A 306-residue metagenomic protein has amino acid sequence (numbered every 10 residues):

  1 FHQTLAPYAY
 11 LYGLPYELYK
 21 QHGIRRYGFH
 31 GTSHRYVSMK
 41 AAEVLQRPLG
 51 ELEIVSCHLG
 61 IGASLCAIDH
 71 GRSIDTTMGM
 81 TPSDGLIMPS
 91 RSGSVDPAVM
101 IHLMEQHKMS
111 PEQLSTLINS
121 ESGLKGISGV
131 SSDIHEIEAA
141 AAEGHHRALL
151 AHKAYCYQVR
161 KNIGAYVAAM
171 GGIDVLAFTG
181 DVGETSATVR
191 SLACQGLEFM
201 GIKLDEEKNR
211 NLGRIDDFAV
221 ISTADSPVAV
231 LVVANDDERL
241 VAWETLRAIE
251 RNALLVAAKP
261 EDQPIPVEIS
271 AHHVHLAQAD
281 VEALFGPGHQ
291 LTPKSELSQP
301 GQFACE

Functional and structural regions predicted by a protein language model:
F1, V55-G62, I68-D69, T179 (+3 more regions): Short beta-strand segments
Q3-Q106: Glycine-rich phosphate-binding loop of actin/hexokinase-like ATP-binding domains
E51-C57, E112-E121, V175-A177: Beta-strand segments within the central parallel beta-sheet cores of soluble alpha/beta enzyme folds
D69, I74-S110, T116, G180-G213: Catalytic phosphate/nucleotide-handling subdomain of diverse soluble enzymes
Q106-A151: A mobile "lid/hinge" subdomain adjacent to the ATP/sugar-phosphate binding pocket shared across diverse ATP-dependent
L149, K153-I173, A177, G183-L254: Internal helix-turn-beta structural module
A258-E306: Extended, low-hydrophobicity, polar/charged segments
